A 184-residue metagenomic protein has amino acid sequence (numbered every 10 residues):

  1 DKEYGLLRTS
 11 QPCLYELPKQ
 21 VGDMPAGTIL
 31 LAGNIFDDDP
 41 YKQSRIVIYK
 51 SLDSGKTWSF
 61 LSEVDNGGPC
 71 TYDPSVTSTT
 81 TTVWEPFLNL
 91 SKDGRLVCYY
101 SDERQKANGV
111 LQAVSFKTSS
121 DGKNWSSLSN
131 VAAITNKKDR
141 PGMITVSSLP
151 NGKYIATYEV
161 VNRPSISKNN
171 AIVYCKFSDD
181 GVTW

Functional and structural regions predicted by a protein language model:
D1-Y4, Y49-S62, T118-S127, K176-W184: Asp-box/BNR beta-propeller loop motif
E3-Q11, P69-V83, T135-P141: Short glycine-/Asp-/Thr-/Trp-enriched loop segments that recur within the blades of beta-propeller repeat domains
T9, Q43-I46, V83, L111-V114 (+2 more regions): Short coil/loop residues immediately preceding or within conserved phosphate-binding loops of NTP-utilizing enzyme
C13-L17, G22-Y41, I46-Y49, W84-G109 (+1 more regions): Hydrophobic core segments of beta-strands in well-ordered, beta-rich domains
D23-G27, R45-I48, S54, F60-V76: Short acidic, low-complexity segments enriched in Ser/Thr/Gly/Pro
S59-W84, K106, L111-S115, S120: Short, flexible helix-coil linker/hinge segments at the edges of structured domains or between repeats
D65-P69, E103-Q105, A133-K137, R163: Short, solvent-exposed aromatic-acidic interface loops
A132-W184: Eukaryotic tandem repeat interaction scaffolds
